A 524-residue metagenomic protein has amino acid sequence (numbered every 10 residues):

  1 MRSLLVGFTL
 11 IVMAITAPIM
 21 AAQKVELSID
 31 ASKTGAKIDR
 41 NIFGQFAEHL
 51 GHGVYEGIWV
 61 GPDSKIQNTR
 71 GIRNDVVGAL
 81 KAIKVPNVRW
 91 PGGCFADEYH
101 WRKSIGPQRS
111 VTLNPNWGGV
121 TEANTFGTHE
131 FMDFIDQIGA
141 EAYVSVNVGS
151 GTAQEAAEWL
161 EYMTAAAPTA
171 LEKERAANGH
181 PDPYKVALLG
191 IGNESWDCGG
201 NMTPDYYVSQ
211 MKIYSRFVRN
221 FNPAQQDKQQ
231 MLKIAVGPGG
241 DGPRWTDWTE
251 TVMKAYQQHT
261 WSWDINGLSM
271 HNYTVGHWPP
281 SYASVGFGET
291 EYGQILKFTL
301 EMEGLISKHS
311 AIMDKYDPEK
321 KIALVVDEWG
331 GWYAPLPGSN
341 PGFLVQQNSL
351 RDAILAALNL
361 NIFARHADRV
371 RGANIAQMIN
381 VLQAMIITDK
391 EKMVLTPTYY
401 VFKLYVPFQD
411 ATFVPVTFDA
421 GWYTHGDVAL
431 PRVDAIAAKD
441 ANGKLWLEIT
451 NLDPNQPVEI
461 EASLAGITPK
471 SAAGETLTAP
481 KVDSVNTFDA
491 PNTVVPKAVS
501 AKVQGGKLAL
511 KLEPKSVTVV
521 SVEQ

Functional and structural regions predicted by a protein language model:
M1-L4: Positively charged n-region of N-terminal signal peptides that target proteins for export
G7-T16: Bacterial N-terminal signal peptides
M20-G267, T299-P335, S339-Q524: Non-catalytic accessory regions flanking glycosidase/transglycosidase catalytic cores in CAZymes
M270: Histidine-centered catalytic micro-motifs
Y273-G293, S339: Active-site His/acidic residue clusters
L296: Gly/Pro-rich active-site loop or hairpin
